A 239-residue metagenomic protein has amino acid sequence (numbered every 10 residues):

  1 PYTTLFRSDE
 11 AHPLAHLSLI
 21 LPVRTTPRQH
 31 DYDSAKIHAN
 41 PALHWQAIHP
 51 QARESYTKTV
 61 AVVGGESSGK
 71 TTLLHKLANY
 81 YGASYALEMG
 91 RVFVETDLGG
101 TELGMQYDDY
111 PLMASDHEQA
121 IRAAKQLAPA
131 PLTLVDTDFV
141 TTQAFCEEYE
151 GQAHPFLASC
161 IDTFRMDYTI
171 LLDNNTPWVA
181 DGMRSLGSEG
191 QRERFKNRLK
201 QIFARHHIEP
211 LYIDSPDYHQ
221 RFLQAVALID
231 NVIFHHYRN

Functional and structural regions predicted by a protein language model:
Y2-L5: Short, small-residue-biased leader/transition segments that mark boundaries at the very start of proteins
V62: Hydrophobic anchor at the beta1->P-loop junction of P-loop NTPases
E66: The conserved Walker
K70: Conserved lysine of the Walker
L73: Hydrophobic positions on the alpha1 helix immediately C-terminal to the Walker A/P-loop
N79-R122, A225: Conserved substrate/cofactor phosphate-moiety recognition/catalytic segment in nucleotide-dependent phosphotransferases
T101-G151: Conserved nucleotide-sensing/catalytic segment adjacent to the nucleotide-binding pocket in NTP-handling enzymes
E150-H219: A glycine- and Lys/Arg-enriched "phosphate-lid" helix/loop adjacent to the NTP-binding pocket of small-molecule kinases
